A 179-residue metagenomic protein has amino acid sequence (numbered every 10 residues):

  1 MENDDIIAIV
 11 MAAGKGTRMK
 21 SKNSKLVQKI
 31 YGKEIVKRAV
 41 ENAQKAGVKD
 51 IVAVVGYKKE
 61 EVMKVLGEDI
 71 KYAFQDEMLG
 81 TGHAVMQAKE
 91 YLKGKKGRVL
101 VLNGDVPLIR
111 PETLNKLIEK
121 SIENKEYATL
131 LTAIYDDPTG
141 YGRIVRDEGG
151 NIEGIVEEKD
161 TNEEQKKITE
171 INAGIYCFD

Functional and structural regions predicted by a protein language model:
M1-D5, K33-G104, L108-E119, E123: Conserved N-terminal catalytic core of the sugar/cofactor nucleotidyltransferase
M1-S21: N-terminal nucleotide-binding beta1-loop-alpha1 segment
A12, V55, N103, T132-A133: Short beta-strand/turn micro-motifs composed of small residues that flank or help shape donor/cofactor-binding pockets
S21-K22, G47, L102, K167-I171: Short glycine-enriched loop/turn motifs at secondary-structure junctions
N23-K29: Short glycine-enriched, charge-decorated loop/helix-capping segments at active-site entrances that position
I109-F178: Conserved core of the sugar-phosphate nucleotidyltransferase
